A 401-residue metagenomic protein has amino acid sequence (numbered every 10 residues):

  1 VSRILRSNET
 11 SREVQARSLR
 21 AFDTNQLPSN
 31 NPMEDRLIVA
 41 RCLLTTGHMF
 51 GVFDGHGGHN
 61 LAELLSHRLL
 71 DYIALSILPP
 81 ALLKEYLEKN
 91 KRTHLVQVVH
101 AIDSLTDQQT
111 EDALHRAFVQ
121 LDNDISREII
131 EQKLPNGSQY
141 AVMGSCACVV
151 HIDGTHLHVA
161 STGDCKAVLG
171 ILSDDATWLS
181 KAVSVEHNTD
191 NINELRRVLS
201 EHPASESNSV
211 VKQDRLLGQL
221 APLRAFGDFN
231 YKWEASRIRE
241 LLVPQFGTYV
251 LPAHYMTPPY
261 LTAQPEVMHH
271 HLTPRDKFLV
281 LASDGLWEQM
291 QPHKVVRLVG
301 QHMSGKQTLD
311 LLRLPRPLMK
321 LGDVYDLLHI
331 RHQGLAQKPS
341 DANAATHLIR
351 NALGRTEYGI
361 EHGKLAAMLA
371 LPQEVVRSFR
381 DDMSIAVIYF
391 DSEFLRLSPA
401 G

Functional and structural regions predicted by a protein language model:
V1-G401: PP2C/PPM-type serine/threonine phosphatase catalytic core, specifically the conserved beta-strand-loop-alpha-helix
